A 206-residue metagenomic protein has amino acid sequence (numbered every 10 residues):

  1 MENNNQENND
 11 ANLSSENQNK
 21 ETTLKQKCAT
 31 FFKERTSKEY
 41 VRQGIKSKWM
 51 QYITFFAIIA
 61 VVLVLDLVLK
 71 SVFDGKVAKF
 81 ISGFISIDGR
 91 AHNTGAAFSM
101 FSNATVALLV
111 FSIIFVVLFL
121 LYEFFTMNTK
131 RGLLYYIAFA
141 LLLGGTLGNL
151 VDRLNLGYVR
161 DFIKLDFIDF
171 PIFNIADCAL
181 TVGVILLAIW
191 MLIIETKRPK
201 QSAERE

Functional and structural regions predicted by a protein language model:
E2-E206: Alpha-helical transmembrane bundles and membrane-interface segments of multipass inner-membrane proteins
